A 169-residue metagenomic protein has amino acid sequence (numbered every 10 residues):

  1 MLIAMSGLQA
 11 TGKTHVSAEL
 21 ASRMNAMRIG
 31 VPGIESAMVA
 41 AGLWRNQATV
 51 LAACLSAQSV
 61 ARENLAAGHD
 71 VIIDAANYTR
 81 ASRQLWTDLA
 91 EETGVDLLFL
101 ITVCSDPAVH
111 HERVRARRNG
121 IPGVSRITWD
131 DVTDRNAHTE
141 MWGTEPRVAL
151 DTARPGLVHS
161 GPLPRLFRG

Functional and structural regions predicted by a protein language model:
L2: Walker A (P-loop) ATP-phosphate-binding motif of ABC ATPase nucleotide-binding domains
M5: Hydrophobic anchor at the beta1->P-loop junction of P-loop NTPases
L8: P-loop (Walker A) phosphate-binding loop of NTP-binding proteins
T11-H69: Conserved substrate/cofactor phosphate-moiety recognition/catalytic segment in nucleotide-dependent phosphotransferases
G33-E35, V103-V109, P155-G156: Conserved nucleotide-binding/hydrolysis micro-motifs of P-loop NTPases
L51-L97, C104: Glycine-rich phosphate-binding loop used to anchor ATP phosphates in small-molecule kinases, encompassing both
T93-V114, L150: Conserved phosphate-donor/acceptor-positioning beta-strand/loop module used by diverse small-molecule
N119-S160, G169: Small-molecule kinase domains that catalyze NTP-dependent phosphoryl transfer to phosphate-bearing small molecules
